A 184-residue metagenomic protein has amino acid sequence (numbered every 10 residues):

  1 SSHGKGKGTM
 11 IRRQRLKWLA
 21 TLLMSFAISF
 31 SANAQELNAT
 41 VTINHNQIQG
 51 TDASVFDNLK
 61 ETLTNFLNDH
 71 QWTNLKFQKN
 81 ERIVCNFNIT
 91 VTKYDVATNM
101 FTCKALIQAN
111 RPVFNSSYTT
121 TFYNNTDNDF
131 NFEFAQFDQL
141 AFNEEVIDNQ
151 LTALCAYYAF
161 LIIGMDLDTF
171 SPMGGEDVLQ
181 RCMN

Functional and structural regions predicted by a protein language model:
S1, F87-I89, M183-N184: Short, mixed-charge aromatic SLiMs
S1-T9: N-terminal amphipathic/basic-hydrophobic helices that include classical n-h-c signal peptides and signal-anchor
G8-A20: Bacterial N-terminal signal peptides that target proteins for export
L19-S29: Bacterial N-terminal signal peptides
F30-A34: Sec/Tat signal peptide C-region and signal peptidase I cleavage site
Q35-T102, V113-N115: Start-of-domain marker
N99-N184: Acidic/His-rich structured neighborhood in mature extracellular/periplasmic domains
